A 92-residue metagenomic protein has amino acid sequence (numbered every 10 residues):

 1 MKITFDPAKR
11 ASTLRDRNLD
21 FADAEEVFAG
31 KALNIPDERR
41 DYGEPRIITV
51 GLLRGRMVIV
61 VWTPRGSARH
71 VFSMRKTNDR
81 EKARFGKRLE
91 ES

Functional and structural regions predicted by a protein language model:
M1-S92: Ribonuclease/tRNase effector modules and their secretory precursors
